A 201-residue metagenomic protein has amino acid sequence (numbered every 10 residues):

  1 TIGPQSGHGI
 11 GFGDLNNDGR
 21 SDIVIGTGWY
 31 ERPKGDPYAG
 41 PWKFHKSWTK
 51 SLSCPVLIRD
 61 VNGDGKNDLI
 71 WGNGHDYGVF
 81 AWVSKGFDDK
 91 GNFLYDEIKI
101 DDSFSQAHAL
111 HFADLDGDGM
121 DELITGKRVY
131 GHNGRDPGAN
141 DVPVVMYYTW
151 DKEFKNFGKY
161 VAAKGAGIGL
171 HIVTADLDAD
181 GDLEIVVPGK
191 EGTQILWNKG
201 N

Functional and structural regions predicted by a protein language model:
T1-N201: Beta-propeller-forming repeat regions
